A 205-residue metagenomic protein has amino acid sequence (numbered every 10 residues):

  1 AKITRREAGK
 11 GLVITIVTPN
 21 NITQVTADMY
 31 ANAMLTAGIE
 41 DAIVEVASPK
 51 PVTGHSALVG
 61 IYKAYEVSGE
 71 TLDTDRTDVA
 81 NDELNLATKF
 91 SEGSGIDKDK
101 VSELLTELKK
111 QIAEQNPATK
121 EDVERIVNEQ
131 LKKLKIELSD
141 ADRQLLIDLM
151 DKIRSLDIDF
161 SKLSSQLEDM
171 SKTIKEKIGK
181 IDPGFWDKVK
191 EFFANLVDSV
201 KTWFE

Functional and structural regions predicted by a protein language model:
A1-I39, V59: Signal peptide-directed extracytoplasmic domains
T23-T26, G93-K98, N116-K120, K152-L156 (+1 more regions): Long, contiguous ectodomains of secretory-pathway proteins
T26, Y30, A57, I61 (+5 more regions): Stable alpha-helical elements in mature extracytoplasmic
L35, E40-I136, A141: Soluble oligomerization/assembly scaffold segments of membrane-associated complexes
K132-E205: Charged, long alpha-helical assembly modules
